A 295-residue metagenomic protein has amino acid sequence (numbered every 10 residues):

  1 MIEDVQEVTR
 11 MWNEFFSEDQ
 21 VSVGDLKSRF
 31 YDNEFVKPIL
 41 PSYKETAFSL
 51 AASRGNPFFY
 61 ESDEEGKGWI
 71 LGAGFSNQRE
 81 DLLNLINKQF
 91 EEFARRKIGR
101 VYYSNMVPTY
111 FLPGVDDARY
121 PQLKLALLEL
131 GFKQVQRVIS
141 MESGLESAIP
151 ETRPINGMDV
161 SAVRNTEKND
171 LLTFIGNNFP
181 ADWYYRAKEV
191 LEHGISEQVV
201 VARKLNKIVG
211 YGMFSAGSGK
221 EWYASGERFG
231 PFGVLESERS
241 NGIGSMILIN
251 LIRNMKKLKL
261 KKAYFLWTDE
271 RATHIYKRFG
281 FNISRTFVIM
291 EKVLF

Functional and structural regions predicted by a protein language model:
M1-V36, V138-I139, P150-Y184: Short amphipathic alpha-helix that is part of the acyltransferase structural core
D19-E65, G176-E236: A conserved beta-strand-loop-helix scaffold within acyl/acetyltransferase catalytic domains
V36-P38, Q136-S140, E197, S284-I289: Short hydrophobic/aromatic beta-strand or adjacent loop that forms the aromatic wall/cage of a ligand/substrate-binding
F48-G55, G131, Q136-I139, G210 (+2 more regions): A structural microfeature
E61-E64, G68-L82, V107, P231-S240: A short, internal acetyl-CoA/4′-phosphopantetheine-binding micro-motif in the GNAT/acyltransferase core
Q78-N156, M290-K292: Acyl-donor-binding surface of acyltransferase catalytic domains
Q78-R95, P231-V234, S240-R253, K257 (+2 more regions): Conserved acetyl-CoA-binding loop-helix of GNAT-fold acetyltransferases
V101-S104, F229, A263-W267: Conserved hydrophobic beta-strand within the GNAT/NAT acetyltransferase core sheet that lines the active-site cleft
